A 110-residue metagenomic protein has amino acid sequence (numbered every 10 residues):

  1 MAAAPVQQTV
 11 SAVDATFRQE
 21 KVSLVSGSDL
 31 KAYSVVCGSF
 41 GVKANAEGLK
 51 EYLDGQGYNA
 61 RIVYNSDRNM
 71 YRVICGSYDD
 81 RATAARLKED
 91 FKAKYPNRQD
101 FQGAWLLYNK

Functional and structural regions predicted by a protein language model:
M1-P5: The feature marks either
Q8-A32, G41-K110: Extracytoplasmic
G38: Conserved beta3-strand ATP-binding lysine motif
